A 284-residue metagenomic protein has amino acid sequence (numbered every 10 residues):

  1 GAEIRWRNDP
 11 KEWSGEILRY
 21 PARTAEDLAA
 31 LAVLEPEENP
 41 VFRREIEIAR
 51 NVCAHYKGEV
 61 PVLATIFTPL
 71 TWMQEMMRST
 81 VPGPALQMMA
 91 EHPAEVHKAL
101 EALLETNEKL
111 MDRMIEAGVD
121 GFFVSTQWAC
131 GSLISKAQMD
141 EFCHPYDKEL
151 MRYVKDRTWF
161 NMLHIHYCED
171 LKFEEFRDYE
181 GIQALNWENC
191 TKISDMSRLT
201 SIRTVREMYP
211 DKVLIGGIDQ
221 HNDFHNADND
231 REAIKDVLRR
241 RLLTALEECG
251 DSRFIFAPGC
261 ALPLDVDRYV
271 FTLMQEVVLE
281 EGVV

Functional and structural regions predicted by a protein language model:
G1-D9: Glycine-rich loop at the start of a catalytic domain that most often binds anionic cofactors/ligands
N8-I17, E35-V284: Active-site loop segments of alpha/beta catalytic cores
P10-A30: Active-site gating loops and adjacent loop-to-helix segments of metal-dependent hydrolytic enzymes
